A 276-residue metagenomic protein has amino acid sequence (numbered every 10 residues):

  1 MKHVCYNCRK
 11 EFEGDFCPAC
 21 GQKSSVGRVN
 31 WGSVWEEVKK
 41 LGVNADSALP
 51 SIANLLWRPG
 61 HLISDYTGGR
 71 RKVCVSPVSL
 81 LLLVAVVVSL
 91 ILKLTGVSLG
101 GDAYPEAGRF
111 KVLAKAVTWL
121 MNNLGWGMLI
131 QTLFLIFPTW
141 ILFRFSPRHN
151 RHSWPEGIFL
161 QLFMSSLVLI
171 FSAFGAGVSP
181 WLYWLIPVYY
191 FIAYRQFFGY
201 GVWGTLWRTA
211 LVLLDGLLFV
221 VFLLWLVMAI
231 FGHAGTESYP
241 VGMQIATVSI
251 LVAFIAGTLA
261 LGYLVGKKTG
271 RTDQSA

Functional and structural regions predicted by a protein language model:
M1-A276: Membrane-proximal intrinsically disordered regions of secretory-pathway and membrane-system proteins
